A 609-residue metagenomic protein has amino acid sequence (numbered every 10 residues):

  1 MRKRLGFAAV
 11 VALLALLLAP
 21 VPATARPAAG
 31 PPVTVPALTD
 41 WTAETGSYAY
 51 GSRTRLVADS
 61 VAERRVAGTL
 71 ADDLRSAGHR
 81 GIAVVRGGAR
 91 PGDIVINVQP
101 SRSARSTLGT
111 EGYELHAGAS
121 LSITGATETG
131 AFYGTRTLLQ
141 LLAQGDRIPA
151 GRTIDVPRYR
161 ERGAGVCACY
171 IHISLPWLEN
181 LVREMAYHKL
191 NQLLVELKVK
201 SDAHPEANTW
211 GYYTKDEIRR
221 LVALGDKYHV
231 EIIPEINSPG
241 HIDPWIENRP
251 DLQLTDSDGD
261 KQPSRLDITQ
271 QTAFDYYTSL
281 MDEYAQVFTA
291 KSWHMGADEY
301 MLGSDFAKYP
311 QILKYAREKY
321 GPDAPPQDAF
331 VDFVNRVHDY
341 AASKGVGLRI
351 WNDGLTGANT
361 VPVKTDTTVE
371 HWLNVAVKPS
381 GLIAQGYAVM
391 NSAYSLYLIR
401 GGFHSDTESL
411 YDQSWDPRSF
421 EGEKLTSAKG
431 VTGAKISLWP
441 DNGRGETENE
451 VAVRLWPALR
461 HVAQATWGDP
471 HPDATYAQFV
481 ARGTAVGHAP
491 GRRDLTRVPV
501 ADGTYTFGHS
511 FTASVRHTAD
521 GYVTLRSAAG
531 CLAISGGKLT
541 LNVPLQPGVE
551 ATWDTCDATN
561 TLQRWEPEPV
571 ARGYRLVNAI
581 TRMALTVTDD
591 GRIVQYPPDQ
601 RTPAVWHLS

Functional and structural regions predicted by a protein language model:
M1-P27: Secretory targeting and sorting signals
V10, V500-S609: Lectin-like carbohydrate-binding module/patch detector with strong preference for beta-trefoil
R26-T153, K344, L348-T356, V363 (+1 more regions): Acidic, contiguous N-terminal accessory segments
D59, E196-K198, I233-N237, G296-D298 (+4 more regions): Generic beta-strand/beta-sheet core signal
R65, H172-I173, K200-H204, P239-D243 (+6 more regions): Flexible loop/turn segments at secondary-structure boundaries
H79, L348-D353, T360-T367, L373-D502: Flexible, acidic glycine-rich loops studded with aromatic residues
L108-H294, S304-K308, K314-A316, Y340 (+1 more regions): Feature activates predominantly on carbohydrate-active enzymes
P263-T367, W372-G381, Q385-G386: Active-site neighborhood of glycoside hydrolase catalytic domains
